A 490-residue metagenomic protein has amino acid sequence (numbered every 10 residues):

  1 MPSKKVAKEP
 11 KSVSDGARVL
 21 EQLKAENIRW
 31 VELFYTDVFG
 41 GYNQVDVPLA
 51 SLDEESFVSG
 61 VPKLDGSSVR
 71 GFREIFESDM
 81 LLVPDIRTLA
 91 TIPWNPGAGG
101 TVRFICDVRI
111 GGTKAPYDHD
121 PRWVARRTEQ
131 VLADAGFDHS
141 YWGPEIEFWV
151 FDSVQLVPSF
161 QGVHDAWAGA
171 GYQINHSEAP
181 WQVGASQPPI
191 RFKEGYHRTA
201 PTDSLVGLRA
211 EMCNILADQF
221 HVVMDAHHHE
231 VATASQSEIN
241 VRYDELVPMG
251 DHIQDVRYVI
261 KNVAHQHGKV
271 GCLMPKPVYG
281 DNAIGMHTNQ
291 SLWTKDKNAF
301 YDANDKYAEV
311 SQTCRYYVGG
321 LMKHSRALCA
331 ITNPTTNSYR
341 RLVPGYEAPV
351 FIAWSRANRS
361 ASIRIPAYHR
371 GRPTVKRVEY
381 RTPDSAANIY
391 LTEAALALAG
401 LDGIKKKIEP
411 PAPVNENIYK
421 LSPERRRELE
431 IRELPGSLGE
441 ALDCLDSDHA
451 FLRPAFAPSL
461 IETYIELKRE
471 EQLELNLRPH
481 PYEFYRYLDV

Functional and structural regions predicted by a protein language model:
P2-V490: Glycine-rich, acidic/polar active-site loops that bind/position phosphate-bearing ligands
